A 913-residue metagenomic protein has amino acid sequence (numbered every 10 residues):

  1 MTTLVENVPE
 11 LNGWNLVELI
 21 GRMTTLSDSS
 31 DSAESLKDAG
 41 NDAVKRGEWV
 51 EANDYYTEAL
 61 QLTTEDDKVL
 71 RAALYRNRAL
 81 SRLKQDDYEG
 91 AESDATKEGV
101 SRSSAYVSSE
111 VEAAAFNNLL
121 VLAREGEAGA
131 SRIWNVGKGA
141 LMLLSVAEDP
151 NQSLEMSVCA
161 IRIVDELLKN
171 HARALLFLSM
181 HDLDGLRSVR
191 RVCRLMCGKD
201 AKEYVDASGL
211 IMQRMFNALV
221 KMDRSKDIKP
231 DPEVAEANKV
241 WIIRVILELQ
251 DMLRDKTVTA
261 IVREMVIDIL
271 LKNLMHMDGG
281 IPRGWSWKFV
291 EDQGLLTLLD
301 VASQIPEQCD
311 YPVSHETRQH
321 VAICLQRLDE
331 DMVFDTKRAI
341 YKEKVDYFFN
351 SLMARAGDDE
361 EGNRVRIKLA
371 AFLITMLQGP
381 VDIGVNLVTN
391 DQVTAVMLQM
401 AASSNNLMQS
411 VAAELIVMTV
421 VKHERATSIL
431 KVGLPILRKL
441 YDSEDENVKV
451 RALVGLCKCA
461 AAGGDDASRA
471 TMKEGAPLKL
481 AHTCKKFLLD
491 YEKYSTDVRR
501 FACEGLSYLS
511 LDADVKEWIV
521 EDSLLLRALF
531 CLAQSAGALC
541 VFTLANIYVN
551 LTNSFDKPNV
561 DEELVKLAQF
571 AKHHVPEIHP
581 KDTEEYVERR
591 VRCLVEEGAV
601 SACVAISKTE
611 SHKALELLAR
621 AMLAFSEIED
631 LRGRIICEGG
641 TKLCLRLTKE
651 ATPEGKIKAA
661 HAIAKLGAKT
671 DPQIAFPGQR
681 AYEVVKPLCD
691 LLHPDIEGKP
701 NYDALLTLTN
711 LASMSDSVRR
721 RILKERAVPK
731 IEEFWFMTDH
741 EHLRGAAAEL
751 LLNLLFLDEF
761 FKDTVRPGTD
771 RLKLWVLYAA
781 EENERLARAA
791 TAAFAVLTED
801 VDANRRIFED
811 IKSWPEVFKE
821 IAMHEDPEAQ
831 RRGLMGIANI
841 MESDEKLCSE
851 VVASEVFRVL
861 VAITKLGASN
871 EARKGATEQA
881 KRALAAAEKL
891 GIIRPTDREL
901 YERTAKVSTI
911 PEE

Functional and structural regions predicted by a protein language model:
M1-L253, A260-M275, W285, V290-T297 (+4 more regions): Alpha-helical tetratricopeptide repeat
E34-K37, N41, L80, T96 (+26 more regions): Amphipathic alpha-helical repeat scaffolds
K68-L70, Y88, D94-K97, E125-R132 (+33 more regions): Alpha-solenoid ARM/HEAT helical repeat scaffolds used for protein-protein interactions
L70-R76, Y106-L120, N151-L168, C197-K221 (+21 more regions): Alpha-helical solenoid repeats of the armadillo/HEAT superfamily in eukaryotic scaffolding/adaptor proteins
S103-S104, L141-E148, Q152, R187-G198 (+14 more regions): HEAT/HEAT-like alpha-solenoid repeats
N135-L141, L178-R190, A235-Q250, V290-L299 (+12 more regions): Core helices of alpha-solenoid repeat scaffolds
A237-W241, T336-Q378, I383-T389, L398-A402 (+7 more regions): Alpha-solenoid helical repeat scaffolds
A545-A602, K906-P911: Acidic, serine/threonine- and proline-enriched intrinsically disordered linkers and terminal tails in large eukaryotic
